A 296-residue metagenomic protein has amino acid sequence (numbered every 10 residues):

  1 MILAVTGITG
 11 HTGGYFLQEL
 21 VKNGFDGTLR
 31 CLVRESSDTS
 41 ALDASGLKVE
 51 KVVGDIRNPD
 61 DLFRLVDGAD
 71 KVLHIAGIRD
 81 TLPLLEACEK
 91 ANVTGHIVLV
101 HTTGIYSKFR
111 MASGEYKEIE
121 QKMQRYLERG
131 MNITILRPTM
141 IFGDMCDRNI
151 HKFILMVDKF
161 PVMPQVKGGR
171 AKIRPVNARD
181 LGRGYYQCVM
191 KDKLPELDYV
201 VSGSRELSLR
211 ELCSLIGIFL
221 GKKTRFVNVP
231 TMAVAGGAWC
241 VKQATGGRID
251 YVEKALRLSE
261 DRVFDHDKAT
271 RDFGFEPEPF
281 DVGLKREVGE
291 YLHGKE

Functional and structural regions predicted by a protein language model:
L3-N23: N-terminal Rossmann NAD(P)H-binding glycine-rich loop of SDR-like oxidoreductase domains
T6, L32, I75, I97-T103 (+1 more regions): SDR active-site strand-loop-helix element
L32-S37, I56: N-terminal Rossmann-fold cofactor-binding loop
V53-A69: Conserved Rossmann-fold cofactor-binding substructure of NAD(P)-dependent oxidoreductases
K71, L82-T134: Conserved Rossmann-fold NAD(P)-dependent oxidoreductase catalytic core, especially the SDR/UDP-sugar
R137-K152, A171: Flexible, glycine-rich beta-alpha linker
L155-V176, D180, G184-C188, D192-P195 (+1 more regions): A conserved pocket-lining segment of Rossmann-fold NAD(P)-dependent short-chain dehydrogenase/reductase
C188-D250, H266-D267, R271-E296: Mid/C-terminal beta-alpha module of Rossmann-like enzyme folds, strongest in SDR-family dehydrogenases/epimerases
